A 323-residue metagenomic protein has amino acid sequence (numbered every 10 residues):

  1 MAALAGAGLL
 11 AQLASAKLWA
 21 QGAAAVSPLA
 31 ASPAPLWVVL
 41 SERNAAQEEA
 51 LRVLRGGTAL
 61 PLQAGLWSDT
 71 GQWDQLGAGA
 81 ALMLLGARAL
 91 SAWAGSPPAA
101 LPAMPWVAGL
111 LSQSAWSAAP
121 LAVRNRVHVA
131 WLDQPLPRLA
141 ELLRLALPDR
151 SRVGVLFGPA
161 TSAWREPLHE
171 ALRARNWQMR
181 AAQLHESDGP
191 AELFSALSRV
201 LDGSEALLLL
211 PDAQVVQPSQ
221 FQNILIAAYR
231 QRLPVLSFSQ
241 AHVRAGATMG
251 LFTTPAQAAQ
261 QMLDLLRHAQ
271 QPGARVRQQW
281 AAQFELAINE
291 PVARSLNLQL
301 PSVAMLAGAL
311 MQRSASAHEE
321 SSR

Functional and structural regions predicted by a protein language model:
M1-Q21: N-terminal export signals
P35-V53, W67-S68: Extracytoplasmic "Venus flytrap"
L54, L132-A174, Q279-A293: An alpha-beta-alpha
A80-G86, V107, R152-L156, S204-V216 (+1 more regions): Periplasmic-binding protein-like
M83-G86, M104-S117, V129-W131, P234-S239: Short beta-strand elements of ligand-binding domains
S114-L121, R126-R150, T253-P272: Hydrophobic alpha-helical segments within soluble ligand-binding/sensing domains
V243-P291: Flexible loop/turn connectors
Q271-R323: Hinge/cleft segment of the Venus flytrap/periplasmic-binding protein
